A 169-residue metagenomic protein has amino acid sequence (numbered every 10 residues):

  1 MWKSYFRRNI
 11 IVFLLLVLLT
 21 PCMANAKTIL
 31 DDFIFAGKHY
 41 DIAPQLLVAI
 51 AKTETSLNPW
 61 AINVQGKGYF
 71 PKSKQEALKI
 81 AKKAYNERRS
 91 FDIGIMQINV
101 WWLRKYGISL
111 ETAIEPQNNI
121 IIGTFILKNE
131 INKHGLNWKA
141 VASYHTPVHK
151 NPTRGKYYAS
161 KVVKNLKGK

Functional and structural regions predicted by a protein language model:
M1-W2, L19, V48, F91: A general, composition-driven signal for non-globular sequence regions
W2-I11: Bacterial N-terminal signal peptides that target proteins for export
F6, C22-A24: N-terminal leader/targeting segments
I11-V12, N63: Residues marking helix boundaries in flexible regions
V12-P21: Bacterial N-terminal signal peptides
N25-K169: Catalytic glycan-binding domains that act on GlcNAc-containing polysaccharides
